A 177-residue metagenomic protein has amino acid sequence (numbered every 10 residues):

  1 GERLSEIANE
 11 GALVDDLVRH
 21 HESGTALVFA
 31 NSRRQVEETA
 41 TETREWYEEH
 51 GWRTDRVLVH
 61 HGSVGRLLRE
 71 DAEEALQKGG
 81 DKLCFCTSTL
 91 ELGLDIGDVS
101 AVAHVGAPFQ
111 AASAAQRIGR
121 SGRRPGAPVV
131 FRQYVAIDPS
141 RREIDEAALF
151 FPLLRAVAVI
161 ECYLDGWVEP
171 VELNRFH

Functional and structural regions predicted by a protein language model:
G1-V36, A136-I137, L149-D165: Conserved interdomain linker/interface between the two RecA-like ATPase lobes of SF2 helicase motors
E2-I7, H61-R66, A103: Flexible beta-alpha connector loops of hexameric P-loop NTPases
R33-R56: Conserved helicase motor "Helicase C" RecA-like lobe of SF1/SF2 P-loop NTPases
E38, V57-S88: Conserved helicase ATPase core of P-loop NTP-dependent helicases/translocases
R66, E70, K78-D81, A103 (+1 more regions): Conserved segment of the helicase C-terminal RecA-like domain
D165-H177: C-terminal accessory/connector segments of nucleic-acid motor ATPases
